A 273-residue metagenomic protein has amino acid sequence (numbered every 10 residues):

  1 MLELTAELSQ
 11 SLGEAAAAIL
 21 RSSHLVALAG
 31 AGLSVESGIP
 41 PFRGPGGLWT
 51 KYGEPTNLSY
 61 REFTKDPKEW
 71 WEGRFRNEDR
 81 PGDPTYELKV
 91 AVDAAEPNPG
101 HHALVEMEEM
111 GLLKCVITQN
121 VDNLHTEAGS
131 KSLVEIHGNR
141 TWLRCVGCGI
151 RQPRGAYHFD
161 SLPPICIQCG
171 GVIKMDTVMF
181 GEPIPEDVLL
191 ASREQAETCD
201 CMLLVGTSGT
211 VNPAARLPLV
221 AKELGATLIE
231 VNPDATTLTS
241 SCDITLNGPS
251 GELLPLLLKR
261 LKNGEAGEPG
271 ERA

Functional and structural regions predicted by a protein language model:
M1-A273: Conserved catalytic core of sirtuin-type NAD+-dependent deacylases
